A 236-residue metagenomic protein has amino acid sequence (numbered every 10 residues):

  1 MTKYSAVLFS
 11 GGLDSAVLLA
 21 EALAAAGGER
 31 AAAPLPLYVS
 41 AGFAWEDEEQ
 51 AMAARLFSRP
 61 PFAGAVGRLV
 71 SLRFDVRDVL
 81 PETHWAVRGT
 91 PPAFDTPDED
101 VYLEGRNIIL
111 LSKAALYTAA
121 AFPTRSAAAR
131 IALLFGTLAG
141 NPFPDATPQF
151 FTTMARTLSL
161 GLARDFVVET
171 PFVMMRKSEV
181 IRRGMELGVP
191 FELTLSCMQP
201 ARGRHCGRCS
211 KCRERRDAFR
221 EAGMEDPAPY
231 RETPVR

Functional and structural regions predicted by a protein language model:
M1, V235-R236: C-terminal end-of-chain micro-motif
M1-G188: ATP-dependent adenylation/nucleotidyltransferase module used to activate substrates
E186-C206: Immediate flanking context of iron-sulfur cluster ligation sites
A201-R204, S210-V235: Iron-sulfur (Fe-S) cluster-binding segments and ferredoxin-like electron-carrier domains, especially [2Fe-2S]
